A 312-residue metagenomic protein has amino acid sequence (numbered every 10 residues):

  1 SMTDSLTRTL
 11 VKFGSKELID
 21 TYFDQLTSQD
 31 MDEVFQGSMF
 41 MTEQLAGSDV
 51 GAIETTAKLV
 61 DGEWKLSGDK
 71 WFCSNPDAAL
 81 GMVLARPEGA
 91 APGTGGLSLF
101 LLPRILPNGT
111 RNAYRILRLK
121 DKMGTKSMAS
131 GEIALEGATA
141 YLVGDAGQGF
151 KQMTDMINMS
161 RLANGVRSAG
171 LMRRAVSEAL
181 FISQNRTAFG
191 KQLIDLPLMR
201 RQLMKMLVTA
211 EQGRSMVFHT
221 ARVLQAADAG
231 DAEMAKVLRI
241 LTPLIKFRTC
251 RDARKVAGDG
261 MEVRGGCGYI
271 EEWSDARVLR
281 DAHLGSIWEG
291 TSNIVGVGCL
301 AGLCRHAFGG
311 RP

Functional and structural regions predicted by a protein language model:
S1-E33, S74-P76, L80, W288: Internal helix-loop-helix
D32-T42: A short, Trp-centered hydrophobic/proline-enriched beta-strand micro-motif
L45-S48, F72-S74, A91, K122-M128: Short Gly/Pro-enriched turn/cap motifs at secondary-structure boundaries
A46, A57, K205-M261, G265: Accessory "access/gating" subregions that flank catalytic or transport cores
E63, S67-R111: A short core secondary-structure module
N108-A113, L117, K122, A129-S160 (+1 more regions): A glycine-rich, basic-preceded beta-loop-alpha segment at the flavin cofactor/substrate interface of flavin-utilizing
R161-A227, G310-P312: Extended amphipathic alpha-helical segments enriched in small hydrophobics
R239-P312: Alpha-helix capping/hinge segments and adjacent helical runs
